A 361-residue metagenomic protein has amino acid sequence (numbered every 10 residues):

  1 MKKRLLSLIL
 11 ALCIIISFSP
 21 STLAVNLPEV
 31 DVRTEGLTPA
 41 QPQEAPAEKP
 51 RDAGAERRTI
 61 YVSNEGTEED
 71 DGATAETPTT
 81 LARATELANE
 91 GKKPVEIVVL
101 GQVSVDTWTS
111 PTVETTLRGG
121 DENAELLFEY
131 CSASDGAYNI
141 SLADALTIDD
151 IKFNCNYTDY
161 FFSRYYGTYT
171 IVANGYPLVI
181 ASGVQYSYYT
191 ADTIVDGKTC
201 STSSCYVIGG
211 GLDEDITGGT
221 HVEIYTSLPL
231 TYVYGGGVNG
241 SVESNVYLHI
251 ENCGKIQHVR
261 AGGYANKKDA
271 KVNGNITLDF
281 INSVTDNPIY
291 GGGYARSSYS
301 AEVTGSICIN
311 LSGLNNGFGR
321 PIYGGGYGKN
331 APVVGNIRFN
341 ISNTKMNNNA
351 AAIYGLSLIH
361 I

Functional and structural regions predicted by a protein language model:
M1-L5: Positively charged n-region of N-terminal signal peptides that target proteins for export
L10-S17: Bacterial N-terminal signal peptides
S21-L23: Sec/Tat signal peptide C-region and signal peptidase I cleavage site
V25-R83: Right-handed parallel beta-helix/beta-solenoid
K93-T116, G120-G136: N-terminal extracellular ligand-recognition/capping segment immediately after the signal peptide
V113-T115, G120, C131, I140-L178 (+11 more regions): Solvent-exposed loop/turn tips at the surfaces of repeat/solenoid architectures
I359-I361: Conserved small/polar residues in nucleotide/adenosyl-binding loops
